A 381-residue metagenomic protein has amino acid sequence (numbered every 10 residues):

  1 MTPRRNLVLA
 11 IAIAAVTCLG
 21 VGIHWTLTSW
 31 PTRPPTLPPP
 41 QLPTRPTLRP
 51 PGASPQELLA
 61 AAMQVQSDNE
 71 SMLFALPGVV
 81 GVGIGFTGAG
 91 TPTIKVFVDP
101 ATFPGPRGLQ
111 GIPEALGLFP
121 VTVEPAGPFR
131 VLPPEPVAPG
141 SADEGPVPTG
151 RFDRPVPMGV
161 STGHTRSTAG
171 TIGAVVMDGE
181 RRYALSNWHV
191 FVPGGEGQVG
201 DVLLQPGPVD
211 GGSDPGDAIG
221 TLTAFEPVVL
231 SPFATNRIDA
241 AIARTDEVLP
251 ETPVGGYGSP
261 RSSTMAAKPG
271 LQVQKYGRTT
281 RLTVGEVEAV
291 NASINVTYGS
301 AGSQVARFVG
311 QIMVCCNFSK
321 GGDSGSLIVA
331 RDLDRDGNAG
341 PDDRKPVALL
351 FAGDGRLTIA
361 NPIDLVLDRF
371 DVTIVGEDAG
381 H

Functional and structural regions predicted by a protein language model:
M1-I13: N-terminal Sec-pathway targeting helices
A10-T26: Hydrophobic alpha-helical membrane-insertion segments, chiefly the h-region of N-terminal signal peptides
T26-T47: Ser/Thr/Pro/Gly-rich low-complexity linker/stalk segments immediately outside membranes or between
P50, P55-P77, G83-F86, T91-V98 (+4 more regions): Protease-domain processing segments flanking chymotrypsin-fold serine proteases, especially trypsin-like
G90-I94, R181-S186, R237-A240, R335-L349: Short, well-ordered strand-loop elements centered on a beta-strand within folded domains, enriched for acidic residues
D143-Q311, G321, V329-R331, F351 (+1 more regions): Serine endopeptidase catalytic core focused on the charge-relay Asp
V329-H381: C-terminal subregion of chymotrypsin/trypsin-like serine protease catalytic domains
